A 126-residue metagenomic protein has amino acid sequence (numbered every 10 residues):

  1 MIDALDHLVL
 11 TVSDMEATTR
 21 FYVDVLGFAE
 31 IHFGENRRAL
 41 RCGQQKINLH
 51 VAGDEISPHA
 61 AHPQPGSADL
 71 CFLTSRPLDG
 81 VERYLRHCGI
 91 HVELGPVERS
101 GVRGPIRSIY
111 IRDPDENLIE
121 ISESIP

Functional and structural regions predicted by a protein language model:
M1-L5, T11-H32, C42-L94, R112-P126: Glyoxalase I/VOC metalloenzyme domain signal
G34, R103-I106: Short, small/polar residue-rich loop motifs at catalytic or cofactor-binding pockets
G34-N36, E98: Residue-level "edge-of-site" marker
R37-R41: Minor-groove-contacting beta-hairpin "wing" of winged helix-turn-helix DNA-binding domains
A60, S100-G104: Acidic pyrophosphate-coordinating catalytic loop
E93-G101: Short, basic/aromatic recognition patches
P96, P105-S108: Low-complexity, intrinsically disordered Gly/Pro/Thr-rich segments
